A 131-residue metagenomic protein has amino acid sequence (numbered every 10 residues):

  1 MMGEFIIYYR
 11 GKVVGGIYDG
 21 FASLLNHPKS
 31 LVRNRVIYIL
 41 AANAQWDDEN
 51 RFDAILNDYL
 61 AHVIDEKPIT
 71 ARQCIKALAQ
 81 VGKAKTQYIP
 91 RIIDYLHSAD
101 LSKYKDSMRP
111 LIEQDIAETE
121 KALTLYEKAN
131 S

Functional and structural regions predicted by a protein language model:
M1-S131: Alpha-helical scaffold domains
